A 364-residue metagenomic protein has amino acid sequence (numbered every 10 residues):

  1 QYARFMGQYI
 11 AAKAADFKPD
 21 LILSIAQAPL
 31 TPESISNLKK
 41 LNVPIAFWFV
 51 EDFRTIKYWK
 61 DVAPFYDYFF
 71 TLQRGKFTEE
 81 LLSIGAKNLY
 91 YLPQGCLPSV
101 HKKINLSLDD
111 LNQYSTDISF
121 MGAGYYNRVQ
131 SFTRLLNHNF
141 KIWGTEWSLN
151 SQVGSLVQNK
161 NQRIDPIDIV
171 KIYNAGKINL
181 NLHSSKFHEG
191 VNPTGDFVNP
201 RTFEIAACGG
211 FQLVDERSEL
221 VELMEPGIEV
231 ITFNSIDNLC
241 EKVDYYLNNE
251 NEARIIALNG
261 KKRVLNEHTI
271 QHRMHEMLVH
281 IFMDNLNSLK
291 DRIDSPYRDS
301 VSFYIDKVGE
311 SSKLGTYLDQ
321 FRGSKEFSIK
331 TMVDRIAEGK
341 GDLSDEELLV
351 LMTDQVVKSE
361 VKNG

Functional and structural regions predicted by a protein language model:
Q1-F5, Y9, D16, A26-P29 (+5 more regions): Nucleotide-sugar donor-binding catalytic core of glycosyltransferases
L30, D52-T55: Short acidic loop-to-helix transition motifs that present clustered carboxylates
L38-D52: Active-site proximal beta-strand in glycosyltransferases
K40-L41, A63-Y66, N88-L89, L108-D109 (+1 more regions): Short, hinge-like loop/turn segments at secondary-structure boundaries
Y58-L72: A conserved, positively charged/aromatic
V230-I236, Y246-E250: Conserved acidic donor-binding segment of nucleotide-sugar-dependent glycosyltransferases
N251-G364: C-terminal amphipathic helix plus adjacent low-complexity, charged tail appended to glycosyltransferase catalytic
